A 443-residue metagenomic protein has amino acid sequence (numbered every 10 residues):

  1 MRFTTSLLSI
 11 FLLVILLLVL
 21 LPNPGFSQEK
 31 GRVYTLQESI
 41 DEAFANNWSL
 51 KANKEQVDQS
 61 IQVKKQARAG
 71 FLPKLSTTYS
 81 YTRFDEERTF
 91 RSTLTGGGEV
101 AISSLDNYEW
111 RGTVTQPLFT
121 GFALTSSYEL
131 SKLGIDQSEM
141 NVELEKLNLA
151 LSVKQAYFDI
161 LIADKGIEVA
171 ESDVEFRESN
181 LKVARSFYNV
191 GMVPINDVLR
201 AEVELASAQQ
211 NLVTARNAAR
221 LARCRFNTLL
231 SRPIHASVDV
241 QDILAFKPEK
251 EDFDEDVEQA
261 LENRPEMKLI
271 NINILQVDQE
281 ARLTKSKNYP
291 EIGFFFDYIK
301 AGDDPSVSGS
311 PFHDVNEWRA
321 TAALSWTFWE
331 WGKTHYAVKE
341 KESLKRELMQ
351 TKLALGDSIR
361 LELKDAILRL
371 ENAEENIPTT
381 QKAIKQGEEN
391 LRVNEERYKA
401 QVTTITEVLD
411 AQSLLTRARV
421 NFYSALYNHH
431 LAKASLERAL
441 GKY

Functional and structural regions predicted by a protein language model:
M1-A45, T78, T89-T95, R216-E258 (+1 more regions): Terminal intrinsically disordered/low-complexity segments used for targeting and assembly
S27-S80, E86, I234, V240-L275 (+4 more regions): Bacterial Sec-pathway N-terminal export signals of envelope proteins
Q28-R32, T78-Q116, V240-K250, R282 (+1 more regions): Small/polar, glycine/serine/threonine/aspartate-rich low-complexity segments that form flexible
Y34, K146-L261, A366-R369, A373: Periplasmic alpha-helical coiled-coil/stalk elements that build and connect Gram-negative outer-membrane
D41-K51, D58-K74, S104, R111-L130 (+8 more regions): A glycine-/polar-enriched beta->alpha junction
A52-A67, E145, L149-E168, S179 (+5 more regions): Amphipathic alpha-helical coiled-coil segments
K132, I195-E204, I405-S413: Short, charged, amphipathic alpha-helical segments
